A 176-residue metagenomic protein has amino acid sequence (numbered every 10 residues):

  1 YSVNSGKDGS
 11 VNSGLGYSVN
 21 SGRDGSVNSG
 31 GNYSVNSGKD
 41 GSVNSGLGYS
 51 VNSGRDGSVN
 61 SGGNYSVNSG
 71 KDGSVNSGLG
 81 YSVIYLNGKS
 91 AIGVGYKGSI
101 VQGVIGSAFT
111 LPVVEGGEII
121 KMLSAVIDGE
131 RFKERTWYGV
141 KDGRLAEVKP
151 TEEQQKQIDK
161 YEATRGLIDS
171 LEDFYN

Functional and structural regions predicted by a protein language model:
Y1-V83: Thr-biased low-complexity repeat/linker tracts and other Thr-enriched repetitive architectures
S53, S61, S69, Y81 (+2 more regions): Intrinsically disordered, low-complexity terminal regions
